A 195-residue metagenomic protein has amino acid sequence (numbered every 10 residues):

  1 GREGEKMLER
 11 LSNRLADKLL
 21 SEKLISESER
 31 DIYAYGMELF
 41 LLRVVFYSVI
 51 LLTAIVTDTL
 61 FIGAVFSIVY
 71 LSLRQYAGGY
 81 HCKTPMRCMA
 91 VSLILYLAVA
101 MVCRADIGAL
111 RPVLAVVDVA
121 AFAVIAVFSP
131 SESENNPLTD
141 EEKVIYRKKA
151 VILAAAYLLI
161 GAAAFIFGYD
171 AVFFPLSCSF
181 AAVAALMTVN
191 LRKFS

Functional and structural regions predicted by a protein language model:
R14-I62: Hydrophobic transmembrane alpha-helices
Y47-L52, S72-Y76, L97-V102, G161-A163 (+2 more regions): Alpha-helical transmembrane segments of multipass membrane proteins
A54-F66, V113-A120: Structural signature of hydrophobic alpha-helical transmembrane segments
Y70-H81, S129-P137, M187-K193: C-terminal ends of transmembrane helices
K83-I94, P112-D118, E142-R147: Cytoplasmic-side transmembrane-helix entry/capping segments in multi-pass membrane proteins
V99-L110, A154-Y169: Hydrophobic alpha-helical transmembrane segments in multi-pass integral membrane proteins
E132-A155: Membrane-helix boundary/juxtamembrane motif in polytopic membrane proteins
F173-M187: Small-residue-rich transmembrane alpha-helices that serve as helix-helix interface/gating elements in multipass
